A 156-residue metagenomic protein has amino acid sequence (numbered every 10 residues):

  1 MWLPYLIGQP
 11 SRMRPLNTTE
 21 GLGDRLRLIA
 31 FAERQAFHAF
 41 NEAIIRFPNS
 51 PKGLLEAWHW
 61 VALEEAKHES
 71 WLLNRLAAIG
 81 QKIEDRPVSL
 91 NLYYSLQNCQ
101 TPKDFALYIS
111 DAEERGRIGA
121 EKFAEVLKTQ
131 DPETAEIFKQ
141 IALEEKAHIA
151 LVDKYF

Functional and structural regions predicted by a protein language model:
M1-F156: Non-heme di-metal
